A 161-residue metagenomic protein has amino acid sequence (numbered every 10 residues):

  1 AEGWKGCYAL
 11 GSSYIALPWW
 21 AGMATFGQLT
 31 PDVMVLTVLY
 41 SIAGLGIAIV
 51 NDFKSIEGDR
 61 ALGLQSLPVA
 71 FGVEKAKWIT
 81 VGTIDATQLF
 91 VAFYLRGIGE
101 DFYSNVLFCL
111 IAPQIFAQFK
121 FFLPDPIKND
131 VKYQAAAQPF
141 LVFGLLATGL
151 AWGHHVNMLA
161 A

Functional and structural regions predicted by a protein language model:
A1-A161: Multi-pass alpha-helical membrane architecture of UbiA-family and related isoprenoid/lipid prenyltransferases
